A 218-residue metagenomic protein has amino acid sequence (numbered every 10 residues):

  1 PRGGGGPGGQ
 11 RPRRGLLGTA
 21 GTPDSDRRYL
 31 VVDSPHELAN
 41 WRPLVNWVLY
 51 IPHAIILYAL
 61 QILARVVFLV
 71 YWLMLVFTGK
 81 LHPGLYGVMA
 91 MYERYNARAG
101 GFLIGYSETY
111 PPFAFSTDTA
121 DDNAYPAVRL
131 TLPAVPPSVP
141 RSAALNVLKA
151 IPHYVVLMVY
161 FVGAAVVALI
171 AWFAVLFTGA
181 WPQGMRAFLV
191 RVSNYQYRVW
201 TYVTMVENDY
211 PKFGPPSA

Functional and structural regions predicted by a protein language model:
P1-A218: Membrane-proximal intrinsically disordered regions of secretory-pathway and membrane-system proteins
